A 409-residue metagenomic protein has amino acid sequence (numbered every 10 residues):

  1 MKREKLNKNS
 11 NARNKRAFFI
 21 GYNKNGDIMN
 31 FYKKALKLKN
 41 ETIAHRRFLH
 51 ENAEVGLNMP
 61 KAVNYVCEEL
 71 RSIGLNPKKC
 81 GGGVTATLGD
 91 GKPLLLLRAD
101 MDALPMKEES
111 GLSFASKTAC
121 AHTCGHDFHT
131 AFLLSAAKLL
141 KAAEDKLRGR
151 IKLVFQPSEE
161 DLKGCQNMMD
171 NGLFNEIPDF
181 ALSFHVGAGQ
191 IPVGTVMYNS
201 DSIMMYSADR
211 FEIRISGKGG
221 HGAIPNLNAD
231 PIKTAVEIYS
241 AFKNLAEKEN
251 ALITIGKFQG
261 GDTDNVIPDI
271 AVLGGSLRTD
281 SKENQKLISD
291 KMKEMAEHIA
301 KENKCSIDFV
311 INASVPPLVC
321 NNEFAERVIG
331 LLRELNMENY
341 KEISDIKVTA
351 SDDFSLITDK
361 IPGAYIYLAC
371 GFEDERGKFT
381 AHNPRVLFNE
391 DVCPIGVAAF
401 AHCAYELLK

Functional and structural regions predicted by a protein language model:
R13-I28: Short, Lys/Arg-enriched N-terminal segments with co-localized hydrophobic residues within the first ~10-30 amino acids
N30-H122, D127, A131-L134, K138-R148: Acidic/His- and Gly-rich active-site-bordering loop/insert found across diverse amide/peptide-bond hydrolases
L49, L97, H126, L153 (+7 more regions): Divalent metal-coordination and catalytic microenvironments
M59, V84, L104-K107, G111-A121 (+3 more regions): Histidine/acidic-residue-rich, glycine-tolerant segments that coordinate divalent metal ions
L96-R98, F211, Y365-C370: Non-cysteine beta-strand/loop elements that form the S-adenosyl-L-methionine
I232-K409: Metal-dependent amide/peptide-bond hydrolase catalytic core, centered on the "pita-bread" metallohydrolase fold
